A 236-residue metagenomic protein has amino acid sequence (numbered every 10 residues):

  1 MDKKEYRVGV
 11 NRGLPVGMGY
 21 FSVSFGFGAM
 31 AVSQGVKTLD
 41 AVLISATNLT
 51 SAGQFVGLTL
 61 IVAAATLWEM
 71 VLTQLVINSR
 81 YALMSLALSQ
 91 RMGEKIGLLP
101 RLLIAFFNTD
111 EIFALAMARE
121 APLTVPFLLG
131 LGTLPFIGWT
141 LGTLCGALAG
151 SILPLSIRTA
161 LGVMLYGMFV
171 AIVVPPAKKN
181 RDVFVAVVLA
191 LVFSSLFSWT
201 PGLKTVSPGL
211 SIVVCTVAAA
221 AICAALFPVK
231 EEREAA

Functional and structural regions predicted by a protein language model:
M1-V8: Short, Lys/Arg-rich, polar N-terminal cytosolic tail immediately upstream of the first transmembrane signal-anchor
L14-F27, L49-T50: The first (N-terminal) embedded transmembrane alpha-helix
S33-Q34, L39, I44-S79: Membrane-interfacial helix-loop connectors
A52-G53, V76-L83, Y166-I172, F193-S195 (+1 more regions): Alpha-helical transmembrane segments and their membrane-interface exit regions
L72-G162: Helix-loop-helix junctions within the multi-pass membrane cores of secondary transporters/permeases
R158-V163, D182-V183, K204-A218: Loop-to-transmembrane alpha-helix initiation sites
V183-S194: Central hydrophobic cores of alpha-helical transmembrane segments in multi-pass integral membrane proteins
A225-A236: Membrane-interface capping segments at transmembrane-helix boundaries
